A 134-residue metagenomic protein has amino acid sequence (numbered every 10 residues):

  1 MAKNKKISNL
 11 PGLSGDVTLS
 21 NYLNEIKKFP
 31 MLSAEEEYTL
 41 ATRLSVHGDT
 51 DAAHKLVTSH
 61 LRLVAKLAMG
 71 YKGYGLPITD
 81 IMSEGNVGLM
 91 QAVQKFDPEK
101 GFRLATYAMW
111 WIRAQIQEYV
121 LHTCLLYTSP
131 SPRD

Functional and structural regions predicted by a protein language model:
K3-L126, R133: Alpha-helical promoter-recognition and RNA polymerase-docking modules of transcription initiation factors, dominated by
